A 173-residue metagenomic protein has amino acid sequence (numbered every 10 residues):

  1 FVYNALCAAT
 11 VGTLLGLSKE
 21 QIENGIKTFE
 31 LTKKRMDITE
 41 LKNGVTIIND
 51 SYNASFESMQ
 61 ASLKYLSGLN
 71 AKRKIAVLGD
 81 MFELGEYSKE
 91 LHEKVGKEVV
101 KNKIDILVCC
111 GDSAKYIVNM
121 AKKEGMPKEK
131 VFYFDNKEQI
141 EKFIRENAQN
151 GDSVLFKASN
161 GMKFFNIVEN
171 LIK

Functional and structural regions predicted by a protein language model:
F1: Active-site cofactor/substrate anionic-group-binding motifs, chiefly glycine- and Lys/Arg-rich phosphate-binding loops
C7-K173: ATP-dependent carboxylate-amine ligase
